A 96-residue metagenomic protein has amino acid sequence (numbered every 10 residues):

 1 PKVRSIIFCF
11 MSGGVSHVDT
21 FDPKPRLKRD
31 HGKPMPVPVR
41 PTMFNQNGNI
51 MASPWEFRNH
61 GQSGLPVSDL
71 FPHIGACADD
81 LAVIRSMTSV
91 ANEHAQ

Functional and structural regions predicted by a protein language model:
P1-Q96: Ligand-binding pockets and gating/stacking loops
